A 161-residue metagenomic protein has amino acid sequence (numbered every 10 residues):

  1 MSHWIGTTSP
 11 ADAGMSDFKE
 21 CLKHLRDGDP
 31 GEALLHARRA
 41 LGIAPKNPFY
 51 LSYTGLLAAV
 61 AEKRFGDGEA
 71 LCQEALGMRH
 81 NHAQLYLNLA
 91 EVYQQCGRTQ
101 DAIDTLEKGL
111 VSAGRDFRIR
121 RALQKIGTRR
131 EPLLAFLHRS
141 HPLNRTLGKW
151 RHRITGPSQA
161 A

Functional and structural regions predicted by a protein language model:
M1-K19, K23-R26, G77, V111 (+2 more regions): Intrinsically disordered, low-complexity, charge-biased linker/tail regions
P10-I43, Y53: Alpha-helical segment of the N-proximal tetratricopeptide repeat
G14, P48-F49, A83-Q84, F117-R118: Helix-start (N-cap) detector for alpha-helical repeat units in TPR-like alpha-solenoids, especially tetratricopeptide
H24, A58-A59, Y93, G127: Residue at a conserved register position within TPR or TPR-like alpha-solenoid repeats
D27-H36, A61-E74, C96-K108, L133-L137: Structural signature of tandem alpha-helical TPR/SEL1-like repeats, specifically the intra-repeat loop/turn
Y53-T54, N88, A122: Canonical tetratricopeptide repeat
G77-G97: Mid-chain, well-packed structural core segment of small domains
